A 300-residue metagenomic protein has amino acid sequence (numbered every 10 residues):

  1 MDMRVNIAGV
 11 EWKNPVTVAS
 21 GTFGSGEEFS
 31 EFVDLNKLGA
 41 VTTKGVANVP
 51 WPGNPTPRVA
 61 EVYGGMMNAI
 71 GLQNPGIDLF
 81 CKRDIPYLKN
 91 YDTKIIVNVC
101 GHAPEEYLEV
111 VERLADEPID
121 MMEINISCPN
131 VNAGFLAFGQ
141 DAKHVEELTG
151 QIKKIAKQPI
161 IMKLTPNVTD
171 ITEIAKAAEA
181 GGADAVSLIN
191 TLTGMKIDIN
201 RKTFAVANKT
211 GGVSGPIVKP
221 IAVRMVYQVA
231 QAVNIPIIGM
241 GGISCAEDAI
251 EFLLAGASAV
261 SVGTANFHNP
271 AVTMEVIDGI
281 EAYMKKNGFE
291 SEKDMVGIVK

Functional and structural regions predicted by a protein language model:
M1-I95: N-terminal capping/small domains of soluble enzymes
E11-K13, N90-I95, I155-I160, Q231-I235 (+1 more regions): Short, surface-exposed connector motifs at secondary-structure boundaries
W12-G26, G71-Q73, I96-Y107, I161-D170 (+2 more regions): Active-site mouth loops of central-metabolism enzymes
V16-A19, G39-T43, I95-V99, M122-I124 (+5 more regions): Hydrophobic faces of well-ordered beta-strands that scaffold small-molecule active sites in alpha/beta enzyme cores
T22, Q73, I77-D78, A142 (+2 more regions): A conditional alpha-helix N-cap/helix-loop micro-motif detector
E31, H102-I238, E247-A255: Alpha/beta enzyme core
A47-P52, C128-V131, T193-K196, F267-N269: Short gly/pro/ser/thr-enriched loop/turn and capping motifs at secondary-structure boundaries
V213-N234, I238, S244-K300: Alpha/beta catalytic cores of nucleotide-metabolism and tRNA/nucleoside-modifying enzymes
